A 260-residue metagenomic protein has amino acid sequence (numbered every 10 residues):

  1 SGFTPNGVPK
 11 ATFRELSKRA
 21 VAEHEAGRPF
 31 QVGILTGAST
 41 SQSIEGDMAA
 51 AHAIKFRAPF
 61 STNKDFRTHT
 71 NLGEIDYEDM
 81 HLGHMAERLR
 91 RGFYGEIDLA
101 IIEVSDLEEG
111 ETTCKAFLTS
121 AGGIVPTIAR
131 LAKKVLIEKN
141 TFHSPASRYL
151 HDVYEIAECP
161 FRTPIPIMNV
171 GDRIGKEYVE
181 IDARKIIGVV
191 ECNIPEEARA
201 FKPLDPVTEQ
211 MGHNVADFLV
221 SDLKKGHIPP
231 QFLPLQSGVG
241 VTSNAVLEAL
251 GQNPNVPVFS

Functional and structural regions predicted by a protein language model:
S1-S260: Conserved alpha/beta enzyme-core scaffold
